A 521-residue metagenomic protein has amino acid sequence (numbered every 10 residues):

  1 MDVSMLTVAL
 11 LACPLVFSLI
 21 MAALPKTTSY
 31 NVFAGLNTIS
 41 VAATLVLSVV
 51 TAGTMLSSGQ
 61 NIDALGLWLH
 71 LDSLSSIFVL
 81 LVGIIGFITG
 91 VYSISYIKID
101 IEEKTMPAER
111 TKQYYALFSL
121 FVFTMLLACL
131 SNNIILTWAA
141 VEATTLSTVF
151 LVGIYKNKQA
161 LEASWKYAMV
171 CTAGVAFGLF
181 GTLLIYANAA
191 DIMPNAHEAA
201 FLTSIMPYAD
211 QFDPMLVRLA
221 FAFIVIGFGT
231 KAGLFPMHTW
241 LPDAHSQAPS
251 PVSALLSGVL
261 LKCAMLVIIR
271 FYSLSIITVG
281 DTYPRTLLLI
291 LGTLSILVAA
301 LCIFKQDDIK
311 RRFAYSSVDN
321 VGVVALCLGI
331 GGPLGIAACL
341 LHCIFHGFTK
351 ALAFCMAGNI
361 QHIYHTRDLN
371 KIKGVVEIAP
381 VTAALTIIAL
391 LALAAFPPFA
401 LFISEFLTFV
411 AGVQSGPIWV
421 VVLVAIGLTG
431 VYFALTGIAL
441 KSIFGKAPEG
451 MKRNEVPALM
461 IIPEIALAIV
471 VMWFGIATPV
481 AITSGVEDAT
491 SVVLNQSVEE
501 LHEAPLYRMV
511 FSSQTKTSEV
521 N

Functional and structural regions predicted by a protein language model:
M1-A9, V16-A116, V492: Transmembrane helix-loop-helix hairpins at membrane boundaries of multipass inner-membrane proteins
D2-M5, P25-G35, D63-S73, T105-E109 (+8 more regions): Juxtamembrane loop-transmembrane helix junctions in multi-pass integral membrane proteins, especially the extracellular
L24-F33, I97-T111, N157-E162, P242-A244 (+3 more regions): Membrane-interface helix-boundary motifs at transmembrane edges
Y30-V41, E162-G174, A379-A383, A458-A466: Alpha-helical transmembrane segments and their helix-start/interface "positive-inside/aromatic belt" motifs in integral
L45-M55, L179-A187, F396, F474 (+1 more regions): C-terminal TM-helix exit segments that contain a strictly Trp-centered aromatic cap at the helix terminus
I88-K98, V122-I135, S147-K441: Hydrophobic transmembrane alpha-helices and their helix-loop junctions in integral membrane proteins
D191, N195-A199, A248, A379-V381 (+1 more regions): Cytoplasmic/organellar membrane-interface segments at the starts of transmembrane helices in multi-pass inner-membrane
